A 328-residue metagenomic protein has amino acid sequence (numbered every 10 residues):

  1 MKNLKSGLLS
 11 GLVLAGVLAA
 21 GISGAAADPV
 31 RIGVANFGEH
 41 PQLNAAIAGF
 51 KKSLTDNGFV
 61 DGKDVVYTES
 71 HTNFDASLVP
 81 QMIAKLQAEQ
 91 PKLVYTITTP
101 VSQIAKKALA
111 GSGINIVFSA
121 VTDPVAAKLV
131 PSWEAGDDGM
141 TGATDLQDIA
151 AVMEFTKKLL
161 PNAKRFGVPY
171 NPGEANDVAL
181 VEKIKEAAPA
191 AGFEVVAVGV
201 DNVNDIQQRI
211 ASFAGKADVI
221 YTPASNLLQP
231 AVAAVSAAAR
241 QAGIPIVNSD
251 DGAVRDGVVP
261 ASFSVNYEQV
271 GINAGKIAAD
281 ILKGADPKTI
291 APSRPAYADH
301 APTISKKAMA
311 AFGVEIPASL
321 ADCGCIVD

Functional and structural regions predicted by a protein language model:
K2-K5, L9-G11, A26-D328: Short hydrophobic alpha-helices and adjacent helix-cap/hinge residues
S10-G21: Bacterial N-terminal signal peptides
